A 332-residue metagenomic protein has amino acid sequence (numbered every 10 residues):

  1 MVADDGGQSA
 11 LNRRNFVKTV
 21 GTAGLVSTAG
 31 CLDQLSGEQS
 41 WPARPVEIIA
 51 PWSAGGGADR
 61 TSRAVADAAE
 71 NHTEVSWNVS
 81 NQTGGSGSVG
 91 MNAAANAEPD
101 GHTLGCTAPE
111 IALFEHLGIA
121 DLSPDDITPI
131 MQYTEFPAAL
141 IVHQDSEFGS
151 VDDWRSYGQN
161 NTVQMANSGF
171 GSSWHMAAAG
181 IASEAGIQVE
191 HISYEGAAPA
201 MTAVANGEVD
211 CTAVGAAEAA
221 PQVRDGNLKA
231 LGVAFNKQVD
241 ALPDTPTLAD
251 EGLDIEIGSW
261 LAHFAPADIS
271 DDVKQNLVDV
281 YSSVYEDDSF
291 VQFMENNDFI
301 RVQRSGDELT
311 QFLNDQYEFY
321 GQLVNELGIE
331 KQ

Functional and structural regions predicted by a protein language model:
M1-L11: N-terminal secretory signal peptides
V2-D4, S40-P45, S183-E184, R224-D225 (+3 more regions): An extracytoplasmic/periplasmic, membrane-proximal ligand-sensing/linker region
S27-G30: C-terminal motif of bacterial Sec signal peptides marking the signal peptidase cleavage site
L32-D126, F170, G186-D210, R301-Q303 (+1 more regions): N-terminal (or domain-start) structured segment
G55, P109, H143-F148, N167-S172 (+4 more regions): Short coil/turn segments
A93-H102, E115-P199, W260-F293: Hinge/capping helix and adjacent helix->loop/strand transition within the periplasmic-binding protein
P109-I119, G180-S183, A198, D210-D244 (+2 more regions): A ligand-binding cleft/hinge motif common to bilobed small-molecule-binding domains
T134-A139, G232-A267: Periplasmic-binding protein-like
